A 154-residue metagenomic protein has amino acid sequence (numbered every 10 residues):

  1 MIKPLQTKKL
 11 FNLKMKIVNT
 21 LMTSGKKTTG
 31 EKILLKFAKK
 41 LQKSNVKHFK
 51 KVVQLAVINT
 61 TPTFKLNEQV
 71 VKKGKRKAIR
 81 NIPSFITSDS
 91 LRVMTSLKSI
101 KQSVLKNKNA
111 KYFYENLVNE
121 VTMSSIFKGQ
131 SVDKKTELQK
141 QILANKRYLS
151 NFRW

Functional and structural regions predicted by a protein language model:
M1-S24, T28-E31, L35-W154: Strongly charged
